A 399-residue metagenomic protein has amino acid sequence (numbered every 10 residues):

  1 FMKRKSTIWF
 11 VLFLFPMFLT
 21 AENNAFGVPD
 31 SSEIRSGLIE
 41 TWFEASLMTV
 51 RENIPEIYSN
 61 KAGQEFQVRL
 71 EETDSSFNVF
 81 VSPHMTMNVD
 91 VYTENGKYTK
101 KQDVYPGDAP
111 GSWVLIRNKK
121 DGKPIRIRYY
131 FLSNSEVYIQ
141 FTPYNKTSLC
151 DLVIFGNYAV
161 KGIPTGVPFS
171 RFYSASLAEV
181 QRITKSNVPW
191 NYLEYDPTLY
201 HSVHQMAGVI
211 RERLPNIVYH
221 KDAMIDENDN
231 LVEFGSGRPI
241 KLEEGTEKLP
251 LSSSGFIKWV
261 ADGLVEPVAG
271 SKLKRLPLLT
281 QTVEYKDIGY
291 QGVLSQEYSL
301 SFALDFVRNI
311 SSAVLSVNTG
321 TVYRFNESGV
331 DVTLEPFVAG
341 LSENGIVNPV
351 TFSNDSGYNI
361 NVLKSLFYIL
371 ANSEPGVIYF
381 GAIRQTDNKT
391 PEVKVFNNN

Functional and structural regions predicted by a protein language model:
F1-W9: Bacterial N-terminal signal peptides that target proteins for export
W9-F18: Bacterial N-terminal signal peptides
E22-N399: Cysteine-nucleophile amide-bond enzymes
